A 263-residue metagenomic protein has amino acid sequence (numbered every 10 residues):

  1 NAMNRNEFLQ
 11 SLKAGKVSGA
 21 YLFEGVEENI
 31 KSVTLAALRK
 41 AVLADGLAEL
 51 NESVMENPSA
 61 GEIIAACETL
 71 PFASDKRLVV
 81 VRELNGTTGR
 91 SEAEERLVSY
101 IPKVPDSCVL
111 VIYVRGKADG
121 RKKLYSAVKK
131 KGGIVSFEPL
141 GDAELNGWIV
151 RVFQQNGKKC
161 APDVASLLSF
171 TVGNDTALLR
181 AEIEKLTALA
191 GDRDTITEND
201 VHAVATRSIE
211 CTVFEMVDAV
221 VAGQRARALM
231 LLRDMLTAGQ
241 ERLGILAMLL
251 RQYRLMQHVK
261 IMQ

Functional and structural regions predicted by a protein language model:
N1-Q263: Conserved beta/loop motifs at nucleotide-recognition and modification sites
